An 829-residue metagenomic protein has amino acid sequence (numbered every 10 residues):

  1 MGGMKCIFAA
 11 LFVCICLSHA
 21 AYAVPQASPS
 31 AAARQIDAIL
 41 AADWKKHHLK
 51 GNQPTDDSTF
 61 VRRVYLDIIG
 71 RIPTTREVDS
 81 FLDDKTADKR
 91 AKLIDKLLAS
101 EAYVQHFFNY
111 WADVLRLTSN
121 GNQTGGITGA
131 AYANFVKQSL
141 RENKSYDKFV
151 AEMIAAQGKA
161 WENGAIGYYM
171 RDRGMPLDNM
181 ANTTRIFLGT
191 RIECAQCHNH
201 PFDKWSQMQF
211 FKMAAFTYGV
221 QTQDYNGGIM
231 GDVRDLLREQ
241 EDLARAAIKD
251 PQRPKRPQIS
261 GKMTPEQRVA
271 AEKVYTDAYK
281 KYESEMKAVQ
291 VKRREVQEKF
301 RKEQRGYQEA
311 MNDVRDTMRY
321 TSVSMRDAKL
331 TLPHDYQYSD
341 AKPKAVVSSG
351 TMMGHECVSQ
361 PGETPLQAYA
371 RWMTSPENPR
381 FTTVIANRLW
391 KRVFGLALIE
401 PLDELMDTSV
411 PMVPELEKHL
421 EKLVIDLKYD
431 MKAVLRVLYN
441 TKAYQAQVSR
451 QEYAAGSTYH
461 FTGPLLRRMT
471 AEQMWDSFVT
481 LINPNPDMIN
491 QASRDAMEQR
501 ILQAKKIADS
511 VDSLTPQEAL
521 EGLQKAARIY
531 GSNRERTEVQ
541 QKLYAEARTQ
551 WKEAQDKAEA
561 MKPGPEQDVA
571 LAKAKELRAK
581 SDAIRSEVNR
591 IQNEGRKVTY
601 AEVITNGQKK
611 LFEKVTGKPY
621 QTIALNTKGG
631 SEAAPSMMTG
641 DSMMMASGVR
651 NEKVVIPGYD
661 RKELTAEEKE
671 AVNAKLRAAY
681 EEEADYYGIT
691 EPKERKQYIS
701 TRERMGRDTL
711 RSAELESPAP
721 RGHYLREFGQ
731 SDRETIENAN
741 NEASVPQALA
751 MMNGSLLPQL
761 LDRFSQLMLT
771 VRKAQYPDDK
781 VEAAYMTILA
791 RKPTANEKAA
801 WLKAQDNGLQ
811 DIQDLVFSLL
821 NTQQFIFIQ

Functional and structural regions predicted by a protein language model:
M1-M4: N-terminal secretory signal peptides that target proteins for export/translocation
I7-H19: Bacterial N-terminal signal peptides
A20-A27: Boundary at the C-terminal end of the N-terminal hydrophobic targeting segment
S28-R62, I72-A102, Y110, R116-Q196 (+10 more regions): Primarily short, surface-exposed interaction patches in extracytoplasmic proteins
A133, L715-A719: A cross-family structural signal marking well-folded subdomains
S717, E727-T735: A structural supersecondary motif
